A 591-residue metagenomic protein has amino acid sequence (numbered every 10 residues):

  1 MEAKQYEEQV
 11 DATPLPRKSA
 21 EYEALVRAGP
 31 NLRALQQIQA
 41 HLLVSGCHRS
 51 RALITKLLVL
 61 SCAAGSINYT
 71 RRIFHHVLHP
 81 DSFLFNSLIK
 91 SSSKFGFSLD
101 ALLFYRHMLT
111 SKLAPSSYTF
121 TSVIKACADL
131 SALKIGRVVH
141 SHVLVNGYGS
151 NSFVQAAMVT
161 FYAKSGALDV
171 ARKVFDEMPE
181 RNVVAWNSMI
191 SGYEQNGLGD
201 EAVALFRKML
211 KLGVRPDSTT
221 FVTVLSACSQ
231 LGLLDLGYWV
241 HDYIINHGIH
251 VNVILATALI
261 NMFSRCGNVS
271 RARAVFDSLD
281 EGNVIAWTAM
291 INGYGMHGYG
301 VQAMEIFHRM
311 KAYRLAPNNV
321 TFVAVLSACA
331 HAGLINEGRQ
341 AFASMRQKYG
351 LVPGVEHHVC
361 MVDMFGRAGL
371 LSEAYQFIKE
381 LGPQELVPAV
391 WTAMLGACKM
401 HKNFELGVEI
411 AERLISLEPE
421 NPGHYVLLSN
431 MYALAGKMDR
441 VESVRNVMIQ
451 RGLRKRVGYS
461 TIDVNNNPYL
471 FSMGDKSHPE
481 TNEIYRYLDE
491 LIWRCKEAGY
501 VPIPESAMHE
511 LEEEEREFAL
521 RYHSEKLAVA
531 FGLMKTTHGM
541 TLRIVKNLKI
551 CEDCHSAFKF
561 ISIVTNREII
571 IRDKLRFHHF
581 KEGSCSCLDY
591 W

Functional and structural regions predicted by a protein language model:
M1-N182, S191, D200-W591: Terminal (and in a subset, N-terminal) low-complexity or junction segments at the ends of helical repeat RNA-binding
S188: Short glycine- and Lys/Arg-enriched binding-loop motifs that mark or flank ligand-binding interfaces
